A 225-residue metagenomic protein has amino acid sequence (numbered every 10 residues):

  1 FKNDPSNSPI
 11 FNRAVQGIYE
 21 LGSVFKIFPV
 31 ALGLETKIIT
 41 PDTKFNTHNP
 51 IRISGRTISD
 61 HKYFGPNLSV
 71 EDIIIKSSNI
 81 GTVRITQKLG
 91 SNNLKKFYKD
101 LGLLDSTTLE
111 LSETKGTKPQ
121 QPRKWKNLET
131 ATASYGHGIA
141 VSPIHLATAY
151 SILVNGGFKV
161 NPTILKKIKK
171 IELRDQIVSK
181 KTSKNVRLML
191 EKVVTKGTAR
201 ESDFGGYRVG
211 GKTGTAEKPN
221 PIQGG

Functional and structural regions predicted by a protein language model:
F1-S23, F28-G225: Beta-lactam-recognizing serine transpeptidase/beta-lactamase-like catalytic domain environment
